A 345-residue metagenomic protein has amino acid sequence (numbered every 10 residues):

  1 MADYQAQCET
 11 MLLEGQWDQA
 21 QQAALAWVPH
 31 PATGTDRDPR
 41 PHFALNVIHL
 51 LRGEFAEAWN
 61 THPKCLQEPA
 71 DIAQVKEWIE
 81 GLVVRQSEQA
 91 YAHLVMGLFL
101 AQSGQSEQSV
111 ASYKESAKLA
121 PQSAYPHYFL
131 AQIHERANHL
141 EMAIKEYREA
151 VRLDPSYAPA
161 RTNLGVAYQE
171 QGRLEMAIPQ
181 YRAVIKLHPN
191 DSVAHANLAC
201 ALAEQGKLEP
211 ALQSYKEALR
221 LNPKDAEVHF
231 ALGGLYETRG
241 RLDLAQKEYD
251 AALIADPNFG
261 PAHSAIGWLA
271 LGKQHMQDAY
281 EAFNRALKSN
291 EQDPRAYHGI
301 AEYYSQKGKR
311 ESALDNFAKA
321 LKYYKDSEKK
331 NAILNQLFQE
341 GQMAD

Functional and structural regions predicted by a protein language model:
M1-D3, A32-G34, E77-Y91: TPR-adjacent "capping" and linker segments in tetratricopeptide-repeat scaffold/adaptor proteins
D3-A26, P63-Q67, Q89-A111, K118 (+4 more regions): Alpha-helical segment of the N-proximal tetratricopeptide repeat
D18-Q19, E54-T61, P69-E77, S103-E115 (+8 more regions): Structural signature of tandem alpha-helical TPR/SEL1-like repeats, specifically the intra-repeat loop/turn
H30-G34, E68, R85, L119 (+6 more regions): Structural marker of alpha-solenoid helical repeat scaffolds
F43, Y91-L98, Y125-E135, P159-E170 (+4 more regions): Conserved alpha-helical positions within TPR/SEL1-like repeat arrays
L51-N60, V83-V95, R310-A313, Q339-D345: Alpha-helical linker/edge segments of TPR/alpha-solenoid repeat scaffolds and analogous pre-/post-domain helices
Q306, E311-D345: Terminal, low-structured helical/coil segments at or just beyond the last alpha-helical repeat
